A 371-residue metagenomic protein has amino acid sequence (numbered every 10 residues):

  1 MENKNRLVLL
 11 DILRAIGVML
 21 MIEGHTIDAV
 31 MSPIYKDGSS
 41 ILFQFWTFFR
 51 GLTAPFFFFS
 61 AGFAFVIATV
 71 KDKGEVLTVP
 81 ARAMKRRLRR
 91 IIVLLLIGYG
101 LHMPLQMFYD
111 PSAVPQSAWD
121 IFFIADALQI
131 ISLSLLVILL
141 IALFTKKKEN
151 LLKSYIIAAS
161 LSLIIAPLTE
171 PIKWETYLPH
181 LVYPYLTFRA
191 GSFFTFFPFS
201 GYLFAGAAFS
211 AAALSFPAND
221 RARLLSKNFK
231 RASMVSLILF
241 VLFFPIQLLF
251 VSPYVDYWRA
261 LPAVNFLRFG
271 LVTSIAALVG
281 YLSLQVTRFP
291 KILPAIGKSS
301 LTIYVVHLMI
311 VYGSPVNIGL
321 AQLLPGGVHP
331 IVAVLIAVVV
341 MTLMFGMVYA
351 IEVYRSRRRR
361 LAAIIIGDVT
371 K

Functional and structural regions predicted by a protein language model:
M1-K371: Alpha-helical transmembrane segments and their immediate juxtamembrane cytosolic regions
